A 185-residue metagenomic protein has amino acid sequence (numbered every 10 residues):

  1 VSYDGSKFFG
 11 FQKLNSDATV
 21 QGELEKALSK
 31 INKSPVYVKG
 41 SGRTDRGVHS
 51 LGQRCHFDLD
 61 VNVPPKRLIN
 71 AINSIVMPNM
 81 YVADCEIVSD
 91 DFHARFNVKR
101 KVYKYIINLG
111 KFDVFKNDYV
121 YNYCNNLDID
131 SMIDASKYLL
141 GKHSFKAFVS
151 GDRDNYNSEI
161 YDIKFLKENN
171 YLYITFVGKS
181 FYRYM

Functional and structural regions predicted by a protein language model:
V1-M185: Structured-RNA-binding interfaces characteristic of tRNA pseudouridine synthases
